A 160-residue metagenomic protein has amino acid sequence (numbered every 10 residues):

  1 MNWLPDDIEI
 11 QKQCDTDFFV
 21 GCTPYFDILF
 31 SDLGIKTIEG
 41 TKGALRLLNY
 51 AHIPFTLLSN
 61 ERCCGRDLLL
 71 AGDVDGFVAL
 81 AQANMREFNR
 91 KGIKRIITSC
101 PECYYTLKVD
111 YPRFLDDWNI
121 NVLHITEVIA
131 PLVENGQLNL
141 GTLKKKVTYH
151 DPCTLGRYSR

Functional and structural regions predicted by a protein language model:
M1-R160: Iron-sulfur cluster-binding electron-transfer modules in prokaryotic oxidoreductases
